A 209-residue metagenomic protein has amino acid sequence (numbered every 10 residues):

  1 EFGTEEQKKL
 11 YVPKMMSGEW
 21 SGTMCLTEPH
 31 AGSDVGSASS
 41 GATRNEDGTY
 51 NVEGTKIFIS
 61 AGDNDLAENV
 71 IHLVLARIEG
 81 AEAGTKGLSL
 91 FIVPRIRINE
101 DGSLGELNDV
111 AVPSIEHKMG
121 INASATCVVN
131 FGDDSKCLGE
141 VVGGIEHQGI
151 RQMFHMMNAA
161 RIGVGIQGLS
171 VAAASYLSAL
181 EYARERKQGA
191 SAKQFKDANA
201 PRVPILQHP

Functional and structural regions predicted by a protein language model:
E1-Y11, M15-V35, I57, A81 (+6 more regions): Glycine/proline-enriched, intrinsically flexible loops and inter-domain linkers
F2-Q7, S17-G18, S33-V35, N45-E46 (+3 more regions): Alpha-helical interface subdomain recognition
V12-P13, S37-A38, T55-I57, D63-H72 (+4 more regions): Composition- and surface-driven signal marking solvent-exposed, interaction-prone regions in large proteins
E19, V35-S37, N45, A67-I71 (+3 more regions): Short, solvent-exposed loop/turn segments at the edges of secondary structure
S21-T23, G48-Y50, I71-L73, G87-F91 (+5 more regions): Beta-sheet entry/capping signal
T23-N64: Flexible, glycine/threonine-enriched loop-and-boundary segments that flank and lead into catalytic domains of large
E53-L107: A short core secondary-structure module
F58, R97-P113, K118, A125-A160 (+1 more regions): A glycine-rich, basic-preceded beta-loop-alpha segment at the flavin cofactor/substrate interface of flavin-utilizing
